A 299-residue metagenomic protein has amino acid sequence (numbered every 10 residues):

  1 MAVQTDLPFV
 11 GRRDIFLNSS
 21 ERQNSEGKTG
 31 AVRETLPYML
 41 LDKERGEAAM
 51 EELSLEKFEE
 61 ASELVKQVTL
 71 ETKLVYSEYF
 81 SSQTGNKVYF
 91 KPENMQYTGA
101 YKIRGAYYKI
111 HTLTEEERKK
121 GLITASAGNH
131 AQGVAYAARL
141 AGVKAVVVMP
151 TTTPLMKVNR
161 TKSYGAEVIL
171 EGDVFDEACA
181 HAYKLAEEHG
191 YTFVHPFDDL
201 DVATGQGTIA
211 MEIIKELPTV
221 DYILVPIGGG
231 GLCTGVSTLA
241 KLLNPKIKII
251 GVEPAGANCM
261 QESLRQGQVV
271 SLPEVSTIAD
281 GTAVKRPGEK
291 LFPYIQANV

Functional and structural regions predicted by a protein language model:
A2-V10: Extreme N-terminal basic, low-complexity initiation segments that serve as generic localization/processing leaders
L7, S19, G30-L36: Short, low-complexity intrinsically disordered segments enriched in A/P/G/S/L with frequent Arg, especially at protein
G11, G27-G30, G46: Residue-identity detector for glycine
S19-S20, S25: Serine residues within intrinsically disordered or low-complexity segments
E34-A49: Short, Lys/Arg-enriched N-terminal segments with co-localized hydrophobic residues within the first ~10-30 amino acids
R45-V299: PLP-dependent amino-acid enzyme catalytic core
